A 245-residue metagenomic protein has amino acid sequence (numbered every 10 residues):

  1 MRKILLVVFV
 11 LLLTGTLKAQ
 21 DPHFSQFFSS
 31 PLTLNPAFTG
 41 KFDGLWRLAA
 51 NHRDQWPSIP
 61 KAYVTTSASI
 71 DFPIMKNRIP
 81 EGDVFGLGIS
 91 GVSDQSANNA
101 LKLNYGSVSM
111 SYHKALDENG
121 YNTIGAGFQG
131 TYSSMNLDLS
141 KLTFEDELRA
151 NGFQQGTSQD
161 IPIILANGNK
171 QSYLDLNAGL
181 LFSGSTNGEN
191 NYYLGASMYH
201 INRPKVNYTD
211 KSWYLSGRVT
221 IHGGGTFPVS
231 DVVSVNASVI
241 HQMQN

Functional and structural regions predicted by a protein language model:
M1-H23: Bacterial Sec-dependent N-terminal signal peptides
Q20-N245: Subset of outer-membrane beta-barrel
